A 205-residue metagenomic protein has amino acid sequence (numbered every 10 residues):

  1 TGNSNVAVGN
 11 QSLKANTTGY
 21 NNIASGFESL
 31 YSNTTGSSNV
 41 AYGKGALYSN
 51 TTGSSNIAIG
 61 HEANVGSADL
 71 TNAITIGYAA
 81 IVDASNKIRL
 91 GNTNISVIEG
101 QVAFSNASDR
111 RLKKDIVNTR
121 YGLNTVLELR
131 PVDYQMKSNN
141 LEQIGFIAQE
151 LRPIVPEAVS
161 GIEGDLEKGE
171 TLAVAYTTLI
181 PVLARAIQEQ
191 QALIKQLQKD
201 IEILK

Functional and structural regions predicted by a protein language model:
T1-S108: Glycine- and small/polar-enriched repetitive beta-structure motifs of secreted/surface proteins
A7, A24, A41, R120 (+3 more regions): Short aromatic/basic micro-patch
I74-G77, V82-S85, L90, F104-D115 (+2 more regions): Active-site-adjacent substrate-recognition loops and nearby beta-strands within hydrolase catalytic domains
N94-N118, G122-L123, E157, E189 (+2 more regions): Glycine-rich, low-complexity segments
G122-L123, I144, A148-R152, I180-I187 (+1 more regions): Amphipathic, non-membrane alpha-helical segments that mediate helix-helix packing for oligomeric assemblies
E150-K168: Active-site and glycan-interaction determinants of carbohydrate-active enzymes
I162-K205: C-terminal intramolecular chaperone/auto-processing assembly modules
